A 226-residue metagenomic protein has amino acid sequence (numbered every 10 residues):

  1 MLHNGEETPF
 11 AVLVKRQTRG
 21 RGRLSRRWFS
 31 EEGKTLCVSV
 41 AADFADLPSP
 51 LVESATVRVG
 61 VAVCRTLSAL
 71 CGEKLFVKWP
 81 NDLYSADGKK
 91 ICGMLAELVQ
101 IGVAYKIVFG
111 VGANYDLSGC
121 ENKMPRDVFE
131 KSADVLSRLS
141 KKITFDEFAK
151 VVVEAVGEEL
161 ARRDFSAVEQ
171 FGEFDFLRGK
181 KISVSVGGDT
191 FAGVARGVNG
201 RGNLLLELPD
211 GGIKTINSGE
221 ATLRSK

Functional and structural regions predicted by a protein language model:
M1-A69, K142-I143: N-terminal lobe of the biotin/lipoate ligase/transferase fold
V38, V63, D82, G112 (+2 more regions): Residue-level signal for inorganic ion chemistry
V59-V61, R65-V103, G112: Acidic (Asp/Glu) carboxylate-rich active-site/surface patches
Y115-S140: Anionic-ligand binding region
S118-G119, V198-N203: Short, conserved beta-turn/loop elements at beta-strand boundaries and strand-helix junctions
L136-T190, R196, K226: Conserved, helical-rich catalytic subdomain that frames metal- and/or nucleotide-binding sites in enzyme alpha/beta
V184, N203-L208: SH3/SH3-like beta-barrel fold
P209-K226: Structured surface patches comprising rigid loops and adjacent beta-strands/short helices at the edges of well-ordered
